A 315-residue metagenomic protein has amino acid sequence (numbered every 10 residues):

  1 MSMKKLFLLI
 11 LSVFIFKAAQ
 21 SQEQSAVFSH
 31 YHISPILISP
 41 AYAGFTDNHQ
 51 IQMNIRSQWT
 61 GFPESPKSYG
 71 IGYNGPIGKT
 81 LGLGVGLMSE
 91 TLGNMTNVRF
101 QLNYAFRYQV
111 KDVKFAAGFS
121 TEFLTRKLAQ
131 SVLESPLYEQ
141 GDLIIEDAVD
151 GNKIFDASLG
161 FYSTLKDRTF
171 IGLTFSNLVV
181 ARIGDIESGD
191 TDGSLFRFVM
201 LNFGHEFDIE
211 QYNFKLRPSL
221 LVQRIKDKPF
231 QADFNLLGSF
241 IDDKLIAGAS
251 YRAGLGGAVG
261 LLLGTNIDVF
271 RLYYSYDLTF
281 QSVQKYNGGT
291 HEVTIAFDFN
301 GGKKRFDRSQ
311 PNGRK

Functional and structural regions predicted by a protein language model:
M1-L6, V110: Positively charged n-region of N-terminal signal peptides that target proteins for export
L6-I15: Sec-dependent N-terminal signal peptides
K17-S21: Sec/Tat signal peptide C-region and signal peptidase I cleavage site
Q22-K315: Subset of outer-membrane beta-barrel
